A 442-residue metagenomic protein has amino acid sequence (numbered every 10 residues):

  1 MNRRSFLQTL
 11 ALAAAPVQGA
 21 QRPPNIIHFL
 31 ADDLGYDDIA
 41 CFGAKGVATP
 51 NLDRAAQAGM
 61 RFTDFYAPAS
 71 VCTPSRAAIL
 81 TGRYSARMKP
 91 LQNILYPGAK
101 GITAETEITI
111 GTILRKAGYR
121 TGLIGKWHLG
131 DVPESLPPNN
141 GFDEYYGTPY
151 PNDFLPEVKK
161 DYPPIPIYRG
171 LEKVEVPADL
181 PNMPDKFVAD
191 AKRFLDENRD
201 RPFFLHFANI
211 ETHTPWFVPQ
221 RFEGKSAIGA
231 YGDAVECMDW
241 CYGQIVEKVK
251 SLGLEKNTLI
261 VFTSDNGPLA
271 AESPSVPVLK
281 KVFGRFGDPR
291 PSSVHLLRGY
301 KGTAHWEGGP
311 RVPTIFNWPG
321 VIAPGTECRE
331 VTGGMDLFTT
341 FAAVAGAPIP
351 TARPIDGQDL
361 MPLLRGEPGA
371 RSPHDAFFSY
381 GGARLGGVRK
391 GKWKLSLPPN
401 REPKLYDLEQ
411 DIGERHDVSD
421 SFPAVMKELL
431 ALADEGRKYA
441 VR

Functional and structural regions predicted by a protein language model:
N2-K404, L408-V441: Formylglycine-dependent sulfatase
